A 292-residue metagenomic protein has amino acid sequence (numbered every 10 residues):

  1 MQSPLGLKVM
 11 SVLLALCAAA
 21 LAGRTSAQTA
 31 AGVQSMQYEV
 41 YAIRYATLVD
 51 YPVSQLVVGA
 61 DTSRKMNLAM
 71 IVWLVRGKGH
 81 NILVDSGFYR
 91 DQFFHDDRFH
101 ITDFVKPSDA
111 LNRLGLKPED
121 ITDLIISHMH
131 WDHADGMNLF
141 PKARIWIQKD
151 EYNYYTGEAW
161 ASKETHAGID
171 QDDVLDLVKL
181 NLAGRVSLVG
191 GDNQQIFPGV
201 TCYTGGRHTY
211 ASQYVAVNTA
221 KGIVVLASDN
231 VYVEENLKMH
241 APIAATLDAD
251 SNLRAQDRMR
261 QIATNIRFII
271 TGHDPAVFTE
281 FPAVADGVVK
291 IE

Functional and structural regions predicted by a protein language model:
M1-V12: Bacterial N-terminal signal peptides that target proteins for export
M10-A20: Bacterial N-terminal signal peptides
R24-N112, D120-D123, K221-D229, N265-T271 (+1 more regions): Metallo-beta-lactamase
A30-G32, V105-L116, D120, D150-T204 (+1 more regions): Metallo-beta-lactamase
R98-V105, D109, Y210-E292: Cap/insert and terminal regions of metallo-dependent hydrolase folds
I121-D132: Metallo-beta-lactamase
N138-P141: Short, conserved loop/helix-junction motifs that constitute active-site signature segments in enzyme catalytic cores
T201-Q213: Active-site glycine- and acidic-residue-rich loops that bind and position anionic ligands or nucleotide-like cofactors
